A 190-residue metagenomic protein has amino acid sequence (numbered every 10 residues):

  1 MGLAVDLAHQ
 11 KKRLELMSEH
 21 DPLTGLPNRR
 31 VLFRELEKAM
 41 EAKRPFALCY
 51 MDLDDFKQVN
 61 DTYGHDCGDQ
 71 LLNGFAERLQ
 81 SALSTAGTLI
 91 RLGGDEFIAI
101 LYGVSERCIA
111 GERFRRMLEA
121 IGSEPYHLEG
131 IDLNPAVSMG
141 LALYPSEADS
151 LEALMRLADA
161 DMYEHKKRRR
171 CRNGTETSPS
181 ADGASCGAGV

Functional and structural regions predicted by a protein language model:
M1-V5: N-terminal membrane insertion elements
E15-E19, G25-A47, D54-S84, I90-A99 (+3 more regions): Conserved long alpha-helical elements within nucleotide-processing catalytic cores of c-di-GMP signaling and class III
L26, L53, V104, Y126 (+1 more regions): Hydrophobic pocket-lining residues within nucleotide cofactor-binding pockets
L48, F97, V137-L141: A structural signal for short, well-ordered beta-strand segments
D61, L101-S105, G122, Y144-P145: Residue-level recognition of strand-loop junctions within catalytic nucleotide-signaling folds
H65, R115, E129, A136-S138 (+3 more regions): Catalytic-core segments of nucleotide cyclases and related cyclic-nucleotide turnover enzymes
S81-A86, L118-I131, E164: Short catalytic/binding micro-motifs of nucleotide second-messenger systems
